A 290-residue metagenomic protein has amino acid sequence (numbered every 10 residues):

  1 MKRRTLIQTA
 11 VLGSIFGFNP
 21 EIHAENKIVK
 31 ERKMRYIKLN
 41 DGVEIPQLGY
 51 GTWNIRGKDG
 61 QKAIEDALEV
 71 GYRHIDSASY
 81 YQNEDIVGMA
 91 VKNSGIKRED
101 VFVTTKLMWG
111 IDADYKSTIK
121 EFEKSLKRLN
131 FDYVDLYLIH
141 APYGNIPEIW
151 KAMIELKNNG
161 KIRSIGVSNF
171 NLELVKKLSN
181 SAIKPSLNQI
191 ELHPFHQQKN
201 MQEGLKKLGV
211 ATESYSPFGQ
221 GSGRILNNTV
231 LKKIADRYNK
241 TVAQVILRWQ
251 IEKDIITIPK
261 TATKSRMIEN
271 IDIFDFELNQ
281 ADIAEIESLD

Functional and structural regions predicted by a protein language model:
T5-A24: N-terminal export signals
F18-P46: C-terminal segment of N-terminal export signals and the immediately downstream linker at the start of the mature
N40, G88-R98, L126-N130, S179 (+1 more regions): Acidic (Asp/Glu)-rich catalytic clusters
Y50, I75, V134, I165: Glycine-centered flexible beta-alpha turn that most often forms the glycine-rich phosphate-binding loop
R56-D66, D114-R128: Short, acidic/polar
D66-Y80: Catalytic domains of carbohydrate-active enzymes, especially glycoside hydrolases
S117-L138, E155-N159: CE4/NodB-like, metal-dependent polysaccharide N-deacetylase domain that modifies extracellular/periplasmic N-acetylated
A141-D290: Beta/alpha (TIM)-barrel catalytic core signal, keyed to glycine-rich beta->alpha loops juxtaposed to Asp/Glu that bind
